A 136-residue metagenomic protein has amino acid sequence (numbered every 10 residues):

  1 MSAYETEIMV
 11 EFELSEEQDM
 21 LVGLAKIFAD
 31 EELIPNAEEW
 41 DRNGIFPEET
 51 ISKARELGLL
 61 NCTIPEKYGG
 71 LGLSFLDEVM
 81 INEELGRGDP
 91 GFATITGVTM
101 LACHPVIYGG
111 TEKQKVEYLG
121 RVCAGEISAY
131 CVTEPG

Functional and structural regions predicted by a protein language model:
M1-E17: Intrinsic disorder at enzyme termini
E7-E11, E32, R87-G88: A short, mixed-charge helix-start or loop-turn motif at secondary-structure junctions
S15-E32: Mature N-terminal segment immediately following signal peptide/propeptide cleavage in secreted/periplasmic
I27, I34-G136: Glycine-rich flavin
